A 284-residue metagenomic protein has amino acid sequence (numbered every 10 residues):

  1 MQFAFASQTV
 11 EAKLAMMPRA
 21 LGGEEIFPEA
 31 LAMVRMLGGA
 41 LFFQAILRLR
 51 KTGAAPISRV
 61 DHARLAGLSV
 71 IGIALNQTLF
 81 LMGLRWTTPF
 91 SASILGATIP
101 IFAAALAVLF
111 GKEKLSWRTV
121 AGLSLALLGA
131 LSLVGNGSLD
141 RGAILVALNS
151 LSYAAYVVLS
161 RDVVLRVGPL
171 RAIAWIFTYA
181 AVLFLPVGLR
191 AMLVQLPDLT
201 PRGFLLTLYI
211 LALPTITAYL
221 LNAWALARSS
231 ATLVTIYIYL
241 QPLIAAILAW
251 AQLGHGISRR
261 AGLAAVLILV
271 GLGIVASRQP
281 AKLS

Functional and structural regions predicted by a protein language model:
M1-M33, N136-D162, L183, S284: Glycine-/small-residue-enriched transmembrane alpha-helix faces in small-molecule transporters and effluxers
A4-T9, L47-S91, G96, S132 (+2 more regions): Specific transmembrane alpha-helical segments of multi-pass solute transporters/efflux pumps, especially DMT/EamA
M17-L75, F102-A103, S152-L159, A174-M192 (+3 more regions): Transmembrane alpha-helices of multi-pass small-molecule transport proteins
E24-M33, I57-A63, V134-A155, L189-Y209 (+1 more regions): Juxtamembrane helix-entry segments on the extracytoplasmic side of multipass membrane proteins
M33-V34, I73, Q77, S91-P100 (+3 more regions): Helix-helix packing/entry segments at the starts of transmembrane helices
F43, L106, L115-V134, S150 (+4 more regions): Hydrophobic transmembrane alpha-helices of multi-pass small-molecule transport proteins
V60-G67, L115-A126, A143-A147, V167-F177: Cytoplasmic-side transmembrane-helix entry/capping segments in multi-pass membrane proteins
